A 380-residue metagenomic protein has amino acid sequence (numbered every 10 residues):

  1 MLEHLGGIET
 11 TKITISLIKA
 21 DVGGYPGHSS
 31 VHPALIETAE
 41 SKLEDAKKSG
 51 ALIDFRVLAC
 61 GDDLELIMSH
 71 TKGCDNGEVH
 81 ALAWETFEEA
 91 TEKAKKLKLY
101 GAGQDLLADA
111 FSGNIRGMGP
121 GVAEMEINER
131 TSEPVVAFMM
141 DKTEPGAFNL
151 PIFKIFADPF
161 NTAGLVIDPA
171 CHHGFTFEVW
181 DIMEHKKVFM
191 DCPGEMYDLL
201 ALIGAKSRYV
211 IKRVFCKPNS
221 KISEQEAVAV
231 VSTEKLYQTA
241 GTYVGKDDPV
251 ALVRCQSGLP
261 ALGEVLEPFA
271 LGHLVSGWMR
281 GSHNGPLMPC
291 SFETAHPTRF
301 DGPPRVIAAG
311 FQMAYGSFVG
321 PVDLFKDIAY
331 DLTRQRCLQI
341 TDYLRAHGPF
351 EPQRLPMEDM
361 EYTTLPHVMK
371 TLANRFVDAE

Functional and structural regions predicted by a protein language model:
M1-E380: Regulatory and interdomain segments flanking nucleotide-handling catalytic cores in signaling/defense enzymes
